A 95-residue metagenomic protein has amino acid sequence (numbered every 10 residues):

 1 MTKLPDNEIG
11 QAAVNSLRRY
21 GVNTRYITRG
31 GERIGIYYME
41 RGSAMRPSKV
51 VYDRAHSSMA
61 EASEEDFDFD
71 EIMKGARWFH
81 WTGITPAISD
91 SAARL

Functional and structural regions predicted by a protein language model:
M1-I36: A glycine-rich beta-to-alpha transition motif near the start of alpha/beta enzyme domains, typified by
S16-R19, T24-R25, R41-L95: Ribokinase/PfkB-type carbohydrate-kinase core domain
